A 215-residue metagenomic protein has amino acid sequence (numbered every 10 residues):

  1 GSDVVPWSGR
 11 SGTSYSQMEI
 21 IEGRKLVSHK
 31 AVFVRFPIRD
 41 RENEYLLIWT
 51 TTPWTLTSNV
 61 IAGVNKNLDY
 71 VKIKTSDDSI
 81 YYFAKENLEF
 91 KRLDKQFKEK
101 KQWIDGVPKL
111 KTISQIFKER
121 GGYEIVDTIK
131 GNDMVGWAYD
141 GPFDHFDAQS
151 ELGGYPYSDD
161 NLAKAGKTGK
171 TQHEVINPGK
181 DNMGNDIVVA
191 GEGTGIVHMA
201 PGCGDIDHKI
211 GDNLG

Functional and structural regions predicted by a protein language model:
G1-L214: NTP-handling and nucleic-acid-processing catalytic cores
